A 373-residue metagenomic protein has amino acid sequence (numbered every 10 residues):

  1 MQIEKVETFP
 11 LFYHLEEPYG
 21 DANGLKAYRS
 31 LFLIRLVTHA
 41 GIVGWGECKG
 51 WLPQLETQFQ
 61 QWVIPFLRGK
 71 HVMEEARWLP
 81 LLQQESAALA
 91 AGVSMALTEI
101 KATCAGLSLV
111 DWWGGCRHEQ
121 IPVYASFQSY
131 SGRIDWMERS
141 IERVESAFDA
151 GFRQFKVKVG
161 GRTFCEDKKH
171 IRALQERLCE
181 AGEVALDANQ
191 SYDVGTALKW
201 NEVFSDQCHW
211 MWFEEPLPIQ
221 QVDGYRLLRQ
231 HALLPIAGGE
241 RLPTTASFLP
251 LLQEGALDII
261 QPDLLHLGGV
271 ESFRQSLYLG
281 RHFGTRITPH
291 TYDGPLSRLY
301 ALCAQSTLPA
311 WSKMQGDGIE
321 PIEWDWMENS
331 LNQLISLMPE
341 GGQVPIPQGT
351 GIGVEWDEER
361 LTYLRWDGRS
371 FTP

Functional and structural regions predicted by a protein language model:
M1-W45, K49, D325-N332: Structured beta-strand/loop patches that form or line metal/cofactor-binding pockets in enzymes
I3, I34, G41, V93 (+8 more regions): Conserved, mostly hydrophobic/aromatic
F9, P65-K70, I100, C104 (+6 more regions): Change "in soluble alpha/beta enzymes" to "in soluble alpha/beta proteins
L36-A105: Metal- or metallocofactor-binding catalytic centers and their adjacent structured scaffolds across diverse enzyme
G46, V123-S126, R153-V157, V184-A188 (+5 more regions): Hydrophobic faces of well-ordered beta-strands that scaffold small-molecule active sites in alpha/beta enzyme cores
P65, E202, C208-H209, Q220-A237 (+2 more regions): Shared catalytic-loop signature of beta/alpha-barrel
W112-A232: Metal-dependent enolase-superfamily TIM-barrel catalytic cores that perform enediolate-based chemistry
M327-P373: C-terminal extensions of enzymes
